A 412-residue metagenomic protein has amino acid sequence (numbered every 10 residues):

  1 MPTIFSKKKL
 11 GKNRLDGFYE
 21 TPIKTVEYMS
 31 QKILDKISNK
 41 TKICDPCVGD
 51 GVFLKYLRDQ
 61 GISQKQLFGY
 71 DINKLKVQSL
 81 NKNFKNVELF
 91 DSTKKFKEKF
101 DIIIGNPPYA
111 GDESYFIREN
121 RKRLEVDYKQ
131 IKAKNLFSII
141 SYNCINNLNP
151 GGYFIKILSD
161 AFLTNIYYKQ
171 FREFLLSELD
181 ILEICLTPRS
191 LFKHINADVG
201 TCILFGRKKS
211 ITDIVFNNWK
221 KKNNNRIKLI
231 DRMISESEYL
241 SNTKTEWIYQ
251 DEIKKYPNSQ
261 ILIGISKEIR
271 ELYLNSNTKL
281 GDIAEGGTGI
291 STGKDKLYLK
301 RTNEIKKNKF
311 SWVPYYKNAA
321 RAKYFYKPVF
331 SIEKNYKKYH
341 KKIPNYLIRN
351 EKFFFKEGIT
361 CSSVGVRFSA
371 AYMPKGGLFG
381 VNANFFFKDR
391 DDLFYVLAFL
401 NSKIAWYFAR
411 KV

Functional and structural regions predicted by a protein language model:
M1-F5: Long recognition/docking surfaces used for binding and targeting
S6-K7, R14-S30, C47-R58, I62-K65 (+6 more regions): Signature of N6-adenine DNA methyltransferases within the class I
K32-S38: Glycine-rich helix-loop-beta junction characteristic of Rossmann-like nucleotide cofactor-binding loops
K40-C47: Conserved class I S-adenosyl-L-methionine
N81, L175-S177, K317, L400-N401: Alpha-helix boundary recognition
L89: Conserved residues in the N-terminal Rossmann fold of short-chain dehydrogenase/reductase
E268-V412: Polybasic, glycine- and aromatic-enriched phosphate-binding surface used to engage nucleic acids
